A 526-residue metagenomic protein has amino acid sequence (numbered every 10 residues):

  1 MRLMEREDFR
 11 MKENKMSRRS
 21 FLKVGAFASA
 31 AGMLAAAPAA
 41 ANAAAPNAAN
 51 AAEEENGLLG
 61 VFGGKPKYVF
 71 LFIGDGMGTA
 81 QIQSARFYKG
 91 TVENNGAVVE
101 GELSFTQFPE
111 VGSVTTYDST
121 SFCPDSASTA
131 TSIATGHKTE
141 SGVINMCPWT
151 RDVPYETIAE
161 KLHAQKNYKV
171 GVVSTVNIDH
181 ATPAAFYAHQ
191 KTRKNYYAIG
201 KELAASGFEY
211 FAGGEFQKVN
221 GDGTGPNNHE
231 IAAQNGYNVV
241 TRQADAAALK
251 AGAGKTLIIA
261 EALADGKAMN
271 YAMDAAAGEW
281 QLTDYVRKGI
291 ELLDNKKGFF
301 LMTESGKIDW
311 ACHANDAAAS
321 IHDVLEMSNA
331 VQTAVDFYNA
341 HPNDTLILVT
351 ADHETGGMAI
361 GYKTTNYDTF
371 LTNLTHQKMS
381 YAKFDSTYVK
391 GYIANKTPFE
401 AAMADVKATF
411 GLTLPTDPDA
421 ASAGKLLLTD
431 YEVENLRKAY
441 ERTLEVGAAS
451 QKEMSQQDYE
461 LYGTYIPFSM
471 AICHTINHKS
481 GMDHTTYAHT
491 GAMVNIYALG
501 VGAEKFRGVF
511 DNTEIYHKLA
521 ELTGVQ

Functional and structural regions predicted by a protein language model:
M1-S20, V24-A36, N42-A44: N-terminal secretory signal peptides
A36-V69: C-terminal segment of N-terminal export signals and the immediately downstream linker at the start of the mature
K65-G76, A80-Q81, R86, T150-Q165: Active-site-adjacent structural elements in enzyme catalytic domains
P66-Y68, M77-Q83, F87-T131, H180-Q526: A post-motif C-terminal structural segment
L71-F72, V172, V349: Structural beta-sheet core signal
A134: Residues forming anionic-ligand binding surfaces in small-molecule and nucleic-acid pockets of primarily soluble enzymes
H137-K201: Extracytoplasmic mature domains of secreted/periplasmic and thylakoid-lumen proteins
